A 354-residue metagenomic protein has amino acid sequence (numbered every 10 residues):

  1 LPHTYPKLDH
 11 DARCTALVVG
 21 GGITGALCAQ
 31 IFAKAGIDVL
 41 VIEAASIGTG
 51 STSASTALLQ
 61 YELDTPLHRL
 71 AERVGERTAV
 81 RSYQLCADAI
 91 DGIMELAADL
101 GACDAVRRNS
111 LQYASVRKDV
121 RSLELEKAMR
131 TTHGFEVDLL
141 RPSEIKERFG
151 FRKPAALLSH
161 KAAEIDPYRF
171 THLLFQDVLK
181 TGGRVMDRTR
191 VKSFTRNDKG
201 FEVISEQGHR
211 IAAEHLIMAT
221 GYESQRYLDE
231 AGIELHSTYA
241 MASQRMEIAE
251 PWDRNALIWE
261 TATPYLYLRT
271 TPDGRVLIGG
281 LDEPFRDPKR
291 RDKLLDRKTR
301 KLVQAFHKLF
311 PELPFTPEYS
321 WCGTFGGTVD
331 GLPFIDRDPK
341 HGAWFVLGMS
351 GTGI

Functional and structural regions predicted by a protein language model:
L1-A16, K34: Extreme N-terminal leader/targeting segments of oxidoreductases
G20-G22, A44: Glycine-rich Rossmann-fold phosphate-binding loop(s) that bind the pyrophosphate of adenine dinucleotide cofactors
K34-A54: Glycine-rich FAD pyrophosphate-binding loop
T56-L59, L63-D64, N109-A114, E230-R254 (+1 more regions): Central beta-strand plus flanking loop segment that forms part of the substrate or channel wall within the catalytic
L70-D177: Rossmann-like flavin
R121-S122, A128-M129, K153-H215, A219: Helical element adjacent to the flavin cofactor pocket in flavoenzyme catalytic cores
K161, P284-K293, H307-I354: C-terminal catalytic lobe of FAD-dependent flavoproteins
S193-T271: Flavin-dependent oxidoreductases
